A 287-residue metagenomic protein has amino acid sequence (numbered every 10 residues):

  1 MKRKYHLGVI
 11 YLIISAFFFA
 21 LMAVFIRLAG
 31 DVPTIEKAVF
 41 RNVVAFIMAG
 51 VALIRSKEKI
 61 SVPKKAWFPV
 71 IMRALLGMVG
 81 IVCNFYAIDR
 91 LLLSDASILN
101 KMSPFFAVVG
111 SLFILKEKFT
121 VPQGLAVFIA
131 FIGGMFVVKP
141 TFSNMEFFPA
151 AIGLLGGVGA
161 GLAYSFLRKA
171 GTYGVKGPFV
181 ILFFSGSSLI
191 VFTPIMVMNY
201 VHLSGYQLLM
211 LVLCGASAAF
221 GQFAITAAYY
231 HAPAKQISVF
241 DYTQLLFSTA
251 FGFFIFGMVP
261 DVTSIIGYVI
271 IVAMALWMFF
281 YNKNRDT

Functional and structural regions predicted by a protein language model:
M1-E36, S143-K169, G186: Glycine-/small-residue-enriched transmembrane alpha-helix faces in small-molecule transporters and effluxers
M1-F17, F46-M72, V121, M145 (+5 more regions): Membrane-interface interhelical linkers
K4-G8, D31, V39, V62-A66 (+4 more regions): Juxtamembrane helix-entry segments on the extracytoplasmic side of multipass membrane proteins
A16-A20, G50, A74, M78-V82 (+8 more regions): Hydrophobic/small/kink-forming positions within alpha-helical transmembrane segments of polytopic membrane proteins
F18-V32, K37, V82-L93, L99 (+3 more regions): Juxtamembrane C-cap of transmembrane helices in multi-pass membrane transport proteins
Y86, S103-L125, L246-I265: C-terminal transmembrane-helix exit sites in multi-pass transporters
A96-M102, Y173-G186, Q222-F253: Helix-helix packing/entry segments at the starts of transmembrane helices
P122-K139, T263-N282: Hydrophobic transmembrane alpha-helices of multi-pass small-molecule transport proteins
